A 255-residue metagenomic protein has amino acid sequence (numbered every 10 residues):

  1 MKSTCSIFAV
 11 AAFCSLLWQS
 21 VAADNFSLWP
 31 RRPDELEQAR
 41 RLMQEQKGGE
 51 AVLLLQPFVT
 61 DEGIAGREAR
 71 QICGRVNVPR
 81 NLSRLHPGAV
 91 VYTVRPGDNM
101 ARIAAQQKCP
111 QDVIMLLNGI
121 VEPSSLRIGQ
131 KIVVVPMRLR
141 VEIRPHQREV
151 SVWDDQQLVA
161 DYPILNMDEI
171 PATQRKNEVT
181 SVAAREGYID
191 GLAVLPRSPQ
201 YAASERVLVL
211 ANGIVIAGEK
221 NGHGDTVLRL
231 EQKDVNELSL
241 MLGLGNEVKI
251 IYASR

Functional and structural regions predicted by a protein language model:
A9-L16: Bacterial N-terminal signal peptides
L28-G49, P79-K108: Primarily a LysM-type cell-wall glycan-binding module
P57-P87, Q111-R144, I251-R255: Extracellular LysM carbohydrate-binding repeats and other cell-envelope/extracellular binding modules
M137-K220, L244: Gly/Pro-biased beta-strand-loop elements
L192-P196, G224-G243: Short beta-strand-centered segments at strand-helix junctions
L238-R255: N-terminal targeting pre-sequences for secretion and organelle import
